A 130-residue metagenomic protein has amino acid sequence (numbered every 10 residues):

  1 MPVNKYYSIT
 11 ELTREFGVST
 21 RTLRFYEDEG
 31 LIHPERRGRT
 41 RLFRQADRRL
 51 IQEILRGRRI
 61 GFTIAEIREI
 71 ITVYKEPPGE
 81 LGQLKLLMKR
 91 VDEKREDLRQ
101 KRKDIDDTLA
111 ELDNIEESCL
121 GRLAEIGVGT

Functional and structural regions predicted by a protein language model:
P2-K5, R14, H33, Q45-T130: Arg/Lys-rich, alpha-helical DNA-contact motif
V3, L12, S19-T22: Short glycine/proline-centered loop/turn elements that form peptide/ligand docking sites
I9-T10, R24, K85: Residues within the helices of the helix-turn-helix
R14, E27-D28: Alpha-helical residues within the helix-turn-helix
T22, L42, E66: Residues in the helix-turn-helix
L23, E27, I71: DNA major-groove recognition helix of helix-turn-helix
G30-R36: Short, solvent-exposed alpha-helical "recognition" segments
R36-L42: Short, Lys/Arg-rich nucleic-acid/phosphate-binding segment
